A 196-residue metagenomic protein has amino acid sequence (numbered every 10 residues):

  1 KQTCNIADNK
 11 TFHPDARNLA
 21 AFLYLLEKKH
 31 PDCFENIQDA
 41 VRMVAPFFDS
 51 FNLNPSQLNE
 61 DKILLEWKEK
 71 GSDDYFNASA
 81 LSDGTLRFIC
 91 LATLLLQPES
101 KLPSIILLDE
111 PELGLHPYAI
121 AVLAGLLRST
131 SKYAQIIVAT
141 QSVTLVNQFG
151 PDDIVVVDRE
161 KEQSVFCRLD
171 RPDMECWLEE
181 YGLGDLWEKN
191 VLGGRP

Functional and structural regions predicted by a protein language model:
K1-L94, K101, L192-P196: Phosphate-coordinating catalytic segments in nucleotide- and nucleic-acid-processing enzymes
T93, Q97, Q163-V165: A translation/RNA-centric and nucleic-acid-associated enzymatic feature enriched in Class II aminoacyl-tRNA synthetases
E99-S100, R128: Residue-level signal for alpha-helix termini/capping positions
L102-P103, A134: Short coil/turn segments at beta-strand junctions that form active-site/ligand-binding loops
D109-E110: Walker B catalytic acidic pair
A121-P196: C-terminal lobe/lid and adjacent interdomain/linker elements of RecA-like ASCE P-loop ATPase modules
